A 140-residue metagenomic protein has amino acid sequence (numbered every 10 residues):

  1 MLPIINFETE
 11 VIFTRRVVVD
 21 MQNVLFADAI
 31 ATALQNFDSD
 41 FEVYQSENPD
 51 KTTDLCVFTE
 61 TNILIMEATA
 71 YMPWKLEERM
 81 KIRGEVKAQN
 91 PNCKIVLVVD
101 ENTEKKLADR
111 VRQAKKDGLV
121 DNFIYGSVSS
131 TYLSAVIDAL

Functional and structural regions predicted by a protein language model:
M1-A33, E42, V128-L140: Non-catalytic signal-transmission and effector/linker regions of two-component phosphorelay proteins
V19, V96-L97: Structural beta-sheet core signal
D40-N48: Short hydrophobic/Thr-rich beta-strand motif most characteristic of the beta2 strand and flanking loop of CheY-like
E47-I63, Y71-P73: Acidic, metal-coordinating helix/loop segments flanking the phosphotransfer/catalytic sites of two-component signaling
I63-N90, V99-N102, L107-R110: Conserved phosphotransfer microenvironments
L64, I95, N122-I124: Two-component signal transduction core modules
V99-A139: Output/docking surface of receiver
